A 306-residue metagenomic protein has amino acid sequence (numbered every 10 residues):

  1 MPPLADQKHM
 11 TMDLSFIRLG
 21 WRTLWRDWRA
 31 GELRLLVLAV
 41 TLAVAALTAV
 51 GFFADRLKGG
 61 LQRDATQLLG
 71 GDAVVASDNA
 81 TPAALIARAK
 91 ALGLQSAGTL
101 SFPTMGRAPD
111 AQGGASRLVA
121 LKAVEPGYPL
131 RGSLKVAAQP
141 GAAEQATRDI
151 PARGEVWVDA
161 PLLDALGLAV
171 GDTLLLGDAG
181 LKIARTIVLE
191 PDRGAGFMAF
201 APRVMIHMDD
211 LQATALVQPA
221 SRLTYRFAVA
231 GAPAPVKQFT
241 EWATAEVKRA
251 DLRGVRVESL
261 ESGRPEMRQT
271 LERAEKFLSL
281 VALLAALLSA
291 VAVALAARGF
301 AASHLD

Functional and structural regions predicted by a protein language model:
P2-L4: Extreme N-terminal basic, low-complexity initiation segments that serve as generic localization/processing leaders
D6, T11-L287, V293, G299 (+1 more regions): Membrane transport/envelope proteins' first extracytoplasmic loop
